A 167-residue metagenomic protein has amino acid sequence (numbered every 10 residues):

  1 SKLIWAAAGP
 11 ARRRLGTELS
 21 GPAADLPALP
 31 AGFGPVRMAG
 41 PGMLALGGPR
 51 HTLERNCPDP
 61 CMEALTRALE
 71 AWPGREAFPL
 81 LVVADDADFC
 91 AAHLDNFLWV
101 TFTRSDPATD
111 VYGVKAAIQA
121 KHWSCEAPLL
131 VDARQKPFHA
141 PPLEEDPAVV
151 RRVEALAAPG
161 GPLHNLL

Functional and structural regions predicted by a protein language model:
S1-L167: Charged, compositionally biased interaction regions
